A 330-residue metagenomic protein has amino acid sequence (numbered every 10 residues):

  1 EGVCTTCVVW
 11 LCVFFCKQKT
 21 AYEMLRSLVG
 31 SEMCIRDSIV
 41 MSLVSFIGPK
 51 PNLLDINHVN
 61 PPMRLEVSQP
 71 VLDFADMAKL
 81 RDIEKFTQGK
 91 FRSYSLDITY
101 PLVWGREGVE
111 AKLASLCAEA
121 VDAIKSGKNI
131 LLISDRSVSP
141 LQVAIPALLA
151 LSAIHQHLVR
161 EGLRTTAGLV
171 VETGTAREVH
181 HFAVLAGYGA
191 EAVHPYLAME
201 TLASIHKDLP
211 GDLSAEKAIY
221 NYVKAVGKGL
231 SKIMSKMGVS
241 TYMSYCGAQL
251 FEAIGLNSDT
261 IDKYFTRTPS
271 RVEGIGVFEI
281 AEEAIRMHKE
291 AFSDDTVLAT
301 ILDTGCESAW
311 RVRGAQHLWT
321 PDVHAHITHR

Functional and structural regions predicted by a protein language model:
E1, V29-G108, E119, K128 (+2 more regions): Flexible, glycine-rich loop/tail regions that form catalytic "lids" or insertion modules at the edges of active sites
G2-V8, Q18-I35: Short, small-residue-biased leader/transition segments that mark boundaries at the very start of proteins
T5-V8, L65-P70, V143: N-terminal start-of-chain detector that recognizes signal peptides and the immediate post-cleavage beginning
F14-C16: Short gly/ser/thr-rich secondary-structure transition/capping motifs
S93-G227, I233-Y242, E252, N257: Glycine-rich phosphate/ribose-binding loops and adjacent secondary-structure elements that form binding surfaces
